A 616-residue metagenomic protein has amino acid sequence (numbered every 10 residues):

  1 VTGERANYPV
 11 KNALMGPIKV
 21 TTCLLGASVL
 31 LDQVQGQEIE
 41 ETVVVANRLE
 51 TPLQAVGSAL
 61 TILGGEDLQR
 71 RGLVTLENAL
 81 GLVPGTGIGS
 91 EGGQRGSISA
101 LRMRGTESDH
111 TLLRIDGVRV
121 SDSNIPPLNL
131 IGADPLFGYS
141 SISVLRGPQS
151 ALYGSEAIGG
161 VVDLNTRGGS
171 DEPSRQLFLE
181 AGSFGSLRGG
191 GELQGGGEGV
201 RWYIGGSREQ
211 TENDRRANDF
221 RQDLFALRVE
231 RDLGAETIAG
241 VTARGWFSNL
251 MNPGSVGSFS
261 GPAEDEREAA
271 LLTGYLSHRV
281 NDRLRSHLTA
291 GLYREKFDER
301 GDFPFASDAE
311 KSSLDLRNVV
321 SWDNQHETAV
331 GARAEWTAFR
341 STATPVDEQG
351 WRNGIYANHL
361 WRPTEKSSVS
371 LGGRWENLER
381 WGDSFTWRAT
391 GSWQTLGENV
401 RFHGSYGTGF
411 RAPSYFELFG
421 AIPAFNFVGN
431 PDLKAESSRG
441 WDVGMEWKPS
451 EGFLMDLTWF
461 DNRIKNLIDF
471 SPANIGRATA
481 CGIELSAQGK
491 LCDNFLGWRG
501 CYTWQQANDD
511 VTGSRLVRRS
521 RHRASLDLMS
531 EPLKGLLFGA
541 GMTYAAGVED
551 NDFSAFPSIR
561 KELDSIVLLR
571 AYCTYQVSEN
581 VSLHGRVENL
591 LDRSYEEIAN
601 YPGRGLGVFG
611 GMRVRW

Functional and structural regions predicted by a protein language model:
I39-R71, A100, A226: N-terminal periplasmic "start-of-domain" segments of outer-membrane beta-barrel proteins
V45, E77, G81-V118: Extracytoplasmic beta-strand/coil segments of soluble accessory domains associated with Gram-negative outer-membrane
R119-R146, N430, P472: Short acidic/polar hinge/loop motifs at secondary-structure boundaries that mediate gating or recognition
Q149, V161, N165-G195, G206 (+2 more regions): Short strand-turn segments of transmembrane beta-barrel domains in outer membranes, especially the first one or two
Q194, E230-D232, V517-W616: Conserved C-terminal beta-signal and adjacent last beta-strands/turns of outer-membrane beta-barrel proteins
T211-Q222, D232, E236-S313, A343: Flexible loop and strand-edge segments within Gram-negative outer membrane beta-barrel domains
G257-R279, S307-S312, R380, R401 (+4 more regions): Outer-membrane beta-barrel signature, preferentially recognizing the C-terminal barrel domain of Gram-negative
R362-V369, L454-I464, N474-F553, S582-L583 (+1 more regions): Gram-negative outer-membrane beta-barrel transporters
